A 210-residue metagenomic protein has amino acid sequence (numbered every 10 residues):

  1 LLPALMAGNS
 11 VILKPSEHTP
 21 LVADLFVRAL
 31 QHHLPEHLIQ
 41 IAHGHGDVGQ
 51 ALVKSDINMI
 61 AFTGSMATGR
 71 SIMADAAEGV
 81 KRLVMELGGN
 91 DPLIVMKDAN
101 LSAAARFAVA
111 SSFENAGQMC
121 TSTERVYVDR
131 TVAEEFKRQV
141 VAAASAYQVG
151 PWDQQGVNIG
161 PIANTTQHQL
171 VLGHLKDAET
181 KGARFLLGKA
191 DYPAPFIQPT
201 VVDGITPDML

Functional and structural regions predicted by a protein language model:
L1-A103: Rossmann-like NAD(P) dinucleotide-binding subdomain of oxidoreductase/dehydrogenase enzymes
L34, A67-T206, L210: ALDH superfamily catalytic-core signature
